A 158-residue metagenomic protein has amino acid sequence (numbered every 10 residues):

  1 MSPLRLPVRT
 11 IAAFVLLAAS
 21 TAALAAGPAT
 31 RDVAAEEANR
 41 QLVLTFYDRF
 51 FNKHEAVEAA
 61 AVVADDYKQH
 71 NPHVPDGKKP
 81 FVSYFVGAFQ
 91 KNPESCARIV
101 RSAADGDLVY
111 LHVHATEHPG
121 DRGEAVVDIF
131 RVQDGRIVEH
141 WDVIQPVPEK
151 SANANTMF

Functional and structural regions predicted by a protein language model:
M1-A12: Bacterial N-terminal signal peptides that target proteins for export
S20-T21: N-terminal signal peptide c-region/cleavage motif recognized by signal peptidases
L24-F158: C-terminal and inter-domain tail/linker signature
